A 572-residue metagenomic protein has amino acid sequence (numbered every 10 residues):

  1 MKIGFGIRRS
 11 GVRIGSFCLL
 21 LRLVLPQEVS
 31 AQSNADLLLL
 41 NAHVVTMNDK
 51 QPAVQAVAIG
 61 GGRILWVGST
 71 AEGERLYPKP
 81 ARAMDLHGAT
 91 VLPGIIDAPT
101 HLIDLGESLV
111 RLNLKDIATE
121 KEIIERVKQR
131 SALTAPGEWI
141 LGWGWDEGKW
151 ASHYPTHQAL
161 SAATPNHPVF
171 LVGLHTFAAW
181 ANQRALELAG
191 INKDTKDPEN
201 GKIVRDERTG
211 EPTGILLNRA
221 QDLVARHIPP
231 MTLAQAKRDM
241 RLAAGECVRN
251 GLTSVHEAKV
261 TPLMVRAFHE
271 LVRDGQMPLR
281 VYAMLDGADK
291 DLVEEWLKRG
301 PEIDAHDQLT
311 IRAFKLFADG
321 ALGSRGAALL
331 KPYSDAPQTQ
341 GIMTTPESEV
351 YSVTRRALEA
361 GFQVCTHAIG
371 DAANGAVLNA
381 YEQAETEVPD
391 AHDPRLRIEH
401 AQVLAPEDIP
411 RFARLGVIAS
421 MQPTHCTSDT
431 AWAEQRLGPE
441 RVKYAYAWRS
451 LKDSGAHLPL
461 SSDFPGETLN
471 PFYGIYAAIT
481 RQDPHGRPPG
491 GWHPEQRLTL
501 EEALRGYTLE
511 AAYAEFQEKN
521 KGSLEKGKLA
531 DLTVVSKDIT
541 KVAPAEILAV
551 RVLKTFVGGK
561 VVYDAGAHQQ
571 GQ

Functional and structural regions predicted by a protein language model:
G6-S10: Short polybasic linear motifs
G11-P26: Bacterial N-terminal signal peptides
A31-L40, V45, D49-K298, R312 (+9 more regions): Divalent metal-binding segments
V44-T46, A549-D564: C-terminal accessory region downstream of the catalytic core in glycan-modifying enzymes
W66-V67, G142, L532-V535, D564: A generic structural signal for residues embedded in beta-strands
V272-G275, R299-L309, A413-G416: Acidic (Asp/Glu)-rich catalytic clusters
T354-C365, I369-L396, H400-A401, P406-P410 (+3 more regions): His/Asp/Glu-enriched, well-ordered alpha-helical/loop segment that forms or immediately abuts the divalent-metal
D564-Q572: Extracellular/periplasmic ectodomains of large secreted or surface enzymes and adhesion receptors
